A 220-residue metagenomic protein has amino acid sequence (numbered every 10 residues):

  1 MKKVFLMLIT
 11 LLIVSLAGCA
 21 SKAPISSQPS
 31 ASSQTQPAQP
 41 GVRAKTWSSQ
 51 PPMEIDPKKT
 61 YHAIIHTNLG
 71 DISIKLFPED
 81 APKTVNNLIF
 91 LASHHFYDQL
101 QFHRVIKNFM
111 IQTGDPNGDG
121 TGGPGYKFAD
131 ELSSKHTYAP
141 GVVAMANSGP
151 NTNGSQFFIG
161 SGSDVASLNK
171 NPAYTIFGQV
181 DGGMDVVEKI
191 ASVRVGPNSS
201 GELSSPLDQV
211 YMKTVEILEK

Functional and structural regions predicted by a protein language model:
F5-L12, C19-K220: Cyclophilin-like peptidyl-prolyl cis-trans isomerases
